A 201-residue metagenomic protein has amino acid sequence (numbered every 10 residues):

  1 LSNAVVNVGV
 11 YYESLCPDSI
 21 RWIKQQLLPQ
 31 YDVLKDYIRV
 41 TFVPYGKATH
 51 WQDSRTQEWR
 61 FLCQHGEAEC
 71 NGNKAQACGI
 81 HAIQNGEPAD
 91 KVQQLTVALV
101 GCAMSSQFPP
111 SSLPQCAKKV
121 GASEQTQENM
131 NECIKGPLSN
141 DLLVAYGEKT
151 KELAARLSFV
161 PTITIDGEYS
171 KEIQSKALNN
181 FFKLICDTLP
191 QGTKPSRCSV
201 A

Functional and structural regions predicted by a protein language model:
L1, Q25, R60, L142 (+1 more regions): Sparse, context-dependent recognition of short Cys/His-centered cofactor- or disulfide-binding micro-motifs
L1-A4, D32-D36, A154-L157: Intrinsically disordered, low-complexity regulatory regions enriched in Ser/Pro/Gly/Thr and acidic residues
V5-Y11, S106-A201: C-terminal cap of thioredoxin/glutaredoxin-like
G9-A122, S199: Structural alpha/beta surface segment adjacent to cysteine/selenocysteine redox centers across thiol/disulfide enzymes
